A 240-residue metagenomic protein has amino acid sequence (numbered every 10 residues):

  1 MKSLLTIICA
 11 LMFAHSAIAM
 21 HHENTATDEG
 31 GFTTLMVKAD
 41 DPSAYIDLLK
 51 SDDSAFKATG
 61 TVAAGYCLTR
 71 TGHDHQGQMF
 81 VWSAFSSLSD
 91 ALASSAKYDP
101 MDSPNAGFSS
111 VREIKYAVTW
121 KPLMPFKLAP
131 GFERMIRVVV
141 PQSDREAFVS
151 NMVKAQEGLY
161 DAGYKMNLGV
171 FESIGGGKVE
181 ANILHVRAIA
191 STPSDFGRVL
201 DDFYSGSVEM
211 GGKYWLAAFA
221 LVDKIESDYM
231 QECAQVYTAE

Functional and structural regions predicted by a protein language model:
M1-L4: Positively charged n-region of N-terminal signal peptides that target proteins for export
T6-H15: Bacterial N-terminal signal peptides
A19-E240: Short S/T/G/P-rich N-terminal loop/turn motif that feeds into the first structured element of a domain
